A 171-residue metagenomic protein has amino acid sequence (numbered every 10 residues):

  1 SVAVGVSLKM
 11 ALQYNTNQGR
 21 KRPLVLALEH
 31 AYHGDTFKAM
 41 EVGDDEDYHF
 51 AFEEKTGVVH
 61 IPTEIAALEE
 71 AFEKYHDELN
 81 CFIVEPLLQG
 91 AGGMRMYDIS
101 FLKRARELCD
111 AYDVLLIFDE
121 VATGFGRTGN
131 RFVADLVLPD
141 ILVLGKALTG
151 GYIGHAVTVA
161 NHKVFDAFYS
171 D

Functional and structural regions predicted by a protein language model:
S1-D171: Conserved N-terminal phosphate-binding loop of PLP-dependent enzymes in the Aspartate aminotransferase
